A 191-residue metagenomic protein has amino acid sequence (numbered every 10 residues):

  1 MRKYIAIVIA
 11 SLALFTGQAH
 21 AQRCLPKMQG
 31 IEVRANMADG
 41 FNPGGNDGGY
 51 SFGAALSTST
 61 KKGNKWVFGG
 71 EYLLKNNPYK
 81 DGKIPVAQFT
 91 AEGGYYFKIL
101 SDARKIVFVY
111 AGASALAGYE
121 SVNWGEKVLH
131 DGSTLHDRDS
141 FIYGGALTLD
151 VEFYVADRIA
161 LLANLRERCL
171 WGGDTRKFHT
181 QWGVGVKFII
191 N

Functional and structural regions predicted by a protein language model:
M1-M28, N191: Cleavable N-terminal export/targeting peptides
K3, L25-Q29, K62-N64, S101-V107 (+1 more regions): Short coil turns and loop connectors of transmembrane beta-barrels in diderm outer membranes and organellar homologs
H20-K75, K187-N191: Short glycine/proline- and aromatic-enriched beta-strand/turn motifs that initiate or cap beta-hairpins
K27-I31, N46-F52, K83-A91, V107 (+2 more regions): Residues that define the transmembrane beta-barrel architecture of outer-membrane proteins
D39-N42, N77-I84, D131-D137, C169-G173: Extracellular loop and loop/strand-boundary signature of outer-membrane beta-barrel proteins
A55-H130, F188-N191: Gram-negative (and chloroplast) outer-membrane scaffold detector with strong preference for beta-barrel transmembrane
K75, D150-N191: Predominantly the C-terminal beta-signal and adjacent terminal strand-loop region of outer-membrane beta-barrel
W124-L165, F188: Extended low-complexity acidic/polar segments
